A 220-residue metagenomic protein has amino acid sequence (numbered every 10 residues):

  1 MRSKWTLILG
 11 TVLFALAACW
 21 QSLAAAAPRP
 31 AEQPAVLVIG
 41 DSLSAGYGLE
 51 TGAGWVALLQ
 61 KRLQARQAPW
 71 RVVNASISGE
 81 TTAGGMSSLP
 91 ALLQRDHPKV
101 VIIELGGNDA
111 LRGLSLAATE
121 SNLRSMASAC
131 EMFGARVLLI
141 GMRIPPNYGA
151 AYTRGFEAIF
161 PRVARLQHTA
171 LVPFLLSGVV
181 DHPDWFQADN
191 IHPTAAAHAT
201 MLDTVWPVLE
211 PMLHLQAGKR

Functional and structural regions predicted by a protein language model:
M1-G10: Short glycine- and acidic-rich boundary segments immediately preceding or forming the N-terminal edge of structured
R2, L58, A68, M86-R220: Alpha-helical cap/lid subdomain in secreted, periplasmic, or secretory-pathway luminal O-acyl-processing enzymes
L9-W20: Bacterial N-terminal signal peptides
A15, S42, E50, A65 (+3 more regions): Alpha-helical structural elements
A25-E80, S88-H97: Serine-esterase "nucleophile elbow" of acetyl-processing enzymes
